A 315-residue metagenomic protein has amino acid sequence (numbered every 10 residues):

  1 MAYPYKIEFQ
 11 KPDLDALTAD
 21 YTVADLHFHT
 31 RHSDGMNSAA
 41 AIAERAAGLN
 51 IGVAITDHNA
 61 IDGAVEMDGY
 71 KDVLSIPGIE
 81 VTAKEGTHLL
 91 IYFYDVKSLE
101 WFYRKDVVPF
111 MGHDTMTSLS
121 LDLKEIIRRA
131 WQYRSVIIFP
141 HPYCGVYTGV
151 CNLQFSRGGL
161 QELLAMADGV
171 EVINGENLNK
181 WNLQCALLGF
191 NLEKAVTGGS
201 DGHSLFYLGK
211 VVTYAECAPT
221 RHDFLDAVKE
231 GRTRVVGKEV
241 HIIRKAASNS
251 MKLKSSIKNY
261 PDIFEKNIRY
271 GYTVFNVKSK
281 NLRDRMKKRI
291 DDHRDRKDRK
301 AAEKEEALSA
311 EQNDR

Functional and structural regions predicted by a protein language model:
M1-A24, T30-H32, M36-E44, L49 (+4 more regions): Charged catalytic cores and adjacent phosphate/nucleic-acid-binding surfaces used for phosphate/nucleic-acid chemistry
H27-H29, H58-N59, H141, H203: Histidine-centered divalent metal-coordination motifs
R31, G52-T56, T115, L119: Short secondary-structure transition/capping motifs
A54-D57, I138-F139, E171: Conserved beta-strand positions in the central sheet of alpha/beta enzyme cores
T56, A60, V73: Active-site-adjacent helix-turn-beta-strand microarchitecture at beta-sheet edges that either contains or buttresses
K97-T115: Active-site neighborhood of divalent metal-dependent phosphoester bond hydrolases
P109-F155: Divalent metal-binding pocket/active-site signature
